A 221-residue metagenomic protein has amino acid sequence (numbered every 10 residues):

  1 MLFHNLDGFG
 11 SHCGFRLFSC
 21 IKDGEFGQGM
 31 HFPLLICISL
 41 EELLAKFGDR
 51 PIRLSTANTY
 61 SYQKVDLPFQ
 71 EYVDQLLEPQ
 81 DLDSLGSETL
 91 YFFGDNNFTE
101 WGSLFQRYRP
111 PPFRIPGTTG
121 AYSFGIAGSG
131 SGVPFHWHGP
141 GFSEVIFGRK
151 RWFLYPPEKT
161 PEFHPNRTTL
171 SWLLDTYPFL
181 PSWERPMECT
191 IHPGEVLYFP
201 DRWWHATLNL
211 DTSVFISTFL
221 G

Functional and structural regions predicted by a protein language model:
M1-L6, S11-V196, W204-G221: N-terminal accessory scaffold of Fe(II)-dependent oxygenases
